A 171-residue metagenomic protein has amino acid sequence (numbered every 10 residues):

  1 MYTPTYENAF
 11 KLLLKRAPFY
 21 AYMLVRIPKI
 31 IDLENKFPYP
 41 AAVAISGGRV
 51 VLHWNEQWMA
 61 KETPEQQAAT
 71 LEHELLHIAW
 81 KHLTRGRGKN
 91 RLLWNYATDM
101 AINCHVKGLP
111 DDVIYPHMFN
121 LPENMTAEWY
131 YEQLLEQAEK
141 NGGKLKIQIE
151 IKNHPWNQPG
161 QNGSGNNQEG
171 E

Functional and structural regions predicted by a protein language model:
M1-A69, L75-E171: Short, functionally important secondary-structure microenvironments
